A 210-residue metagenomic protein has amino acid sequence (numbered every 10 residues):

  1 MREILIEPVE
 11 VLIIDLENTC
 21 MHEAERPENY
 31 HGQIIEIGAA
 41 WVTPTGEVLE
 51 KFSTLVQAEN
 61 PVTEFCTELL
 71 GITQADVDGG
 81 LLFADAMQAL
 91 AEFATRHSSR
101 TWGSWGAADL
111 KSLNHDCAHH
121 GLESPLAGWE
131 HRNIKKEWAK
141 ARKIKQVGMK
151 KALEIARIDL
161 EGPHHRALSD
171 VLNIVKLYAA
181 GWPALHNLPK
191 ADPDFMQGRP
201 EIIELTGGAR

Functional and structural regions predicted by a protein language model:
M1-L16, M21: N-terminal accessory regions of nucleic-acid-interacting proteins
R2-I4, V9, Y30-I37, W41-L70 (+1 more regions): Metal-dependent phosphoesterase core characteristic of DEDDh/y 3'-5' exonuclease domains
M21-E23, A139: Conserved protein kinase catalytic core
A24-E28: Short, P/G- and charge-enriched loop/turn segments at secondary-structure junctions
E68-Q88: Metal-dependent phosphoesterase signature
